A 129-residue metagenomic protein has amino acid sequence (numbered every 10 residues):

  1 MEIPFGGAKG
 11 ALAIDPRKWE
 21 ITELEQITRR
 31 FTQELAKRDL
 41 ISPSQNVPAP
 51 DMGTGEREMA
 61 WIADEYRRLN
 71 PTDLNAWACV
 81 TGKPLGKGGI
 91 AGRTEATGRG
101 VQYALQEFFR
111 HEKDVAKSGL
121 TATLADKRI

Functional and structural regions predicted by a protein language model:
M1-A96, G100-A104, F108-H111: N-terminal ligand-binding/catalytic initiation module
F108-A125: Inter-helical turn/loop segments and adjacent helix faces that build the functional surface of alpha-helical bundle
K127-I129: Conserved class I S-adenosyl-L-methionine
